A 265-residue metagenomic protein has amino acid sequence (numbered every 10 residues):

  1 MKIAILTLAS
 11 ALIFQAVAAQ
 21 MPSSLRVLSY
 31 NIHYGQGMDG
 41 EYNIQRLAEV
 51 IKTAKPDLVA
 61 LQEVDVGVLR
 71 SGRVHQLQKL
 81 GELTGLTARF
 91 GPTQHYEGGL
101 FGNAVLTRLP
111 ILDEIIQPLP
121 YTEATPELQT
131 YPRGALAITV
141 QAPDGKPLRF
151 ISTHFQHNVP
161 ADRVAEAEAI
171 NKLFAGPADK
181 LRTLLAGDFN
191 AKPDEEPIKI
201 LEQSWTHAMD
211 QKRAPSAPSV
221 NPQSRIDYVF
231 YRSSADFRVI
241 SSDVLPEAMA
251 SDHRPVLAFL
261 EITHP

Functional and structural regions predicted by a protein language model:
K2-I5, V17-L83, A88-F90, H95-L100 (+2 more regions): N-terminal, active-site-proximal structural segment of metallo-dependent hydrolase catalytic domains
S10-A18: Hydrophobic h-region of N-terminal signal peptides that target proteins for export in Gram-negative bacteria
L25-I32, L47-S71, L106, I138 (+6 more regions): Active-site beta-strand/loop signature of hydrolases that rely on acidic residues for catalysis
Y34-Q36, L119-L128, T153-A161: Surface-exposed cleft-lining segments at the edges of enzyme active sites
D39, V64-P147, D236, S241-L245: Structured beta-strand-rich core segments of catalytic domains in phosphoester-bond hydrolases
G40, G72, T87-T107, L128 (+2 more regions): Active site of divalent-metal-dependent phosphoester/diester hydrolases
K52-P56, G81-G85, R89, I111 (+3 more regions): Sec-exported extracytoplasmic/periplasmic mature domains
Q141, S233, E261-T263: Solvent-exposed residues in well-ordered beta-strands and their adjoining turns, especially edge/terminal strands
